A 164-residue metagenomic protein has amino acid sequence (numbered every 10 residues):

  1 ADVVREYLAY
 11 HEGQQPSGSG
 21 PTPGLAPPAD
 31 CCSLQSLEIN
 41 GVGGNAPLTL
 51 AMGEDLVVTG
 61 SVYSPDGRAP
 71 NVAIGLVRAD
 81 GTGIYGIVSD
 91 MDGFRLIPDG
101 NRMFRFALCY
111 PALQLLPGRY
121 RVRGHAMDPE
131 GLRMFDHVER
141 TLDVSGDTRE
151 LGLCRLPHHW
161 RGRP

Functional and structural regions predicted by a protein language model:
A1-P164: Localized sequence-composition bias
